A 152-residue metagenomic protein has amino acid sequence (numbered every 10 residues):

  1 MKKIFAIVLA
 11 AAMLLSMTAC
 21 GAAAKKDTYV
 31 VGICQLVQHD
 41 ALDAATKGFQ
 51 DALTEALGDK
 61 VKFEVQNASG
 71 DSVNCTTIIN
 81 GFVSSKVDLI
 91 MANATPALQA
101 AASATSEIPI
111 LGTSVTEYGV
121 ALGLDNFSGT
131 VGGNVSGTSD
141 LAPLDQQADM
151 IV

Functional and structural regions predicted by a protein language model:
M1-V30, T54-G58: Short, low-complexity disordered leader/linker segments with a strong preference for bacterial N-terminal type II
K26-T28, A44, G58, P96 (+2 more regions): Extracytoplasmic
T28-G32, P109, N134: Residues that mark the start of a beta-strand
Y29-Q50, A56-G58, E64-C75: Extracytoplasmic "Venus flytrap"
A41-A44, G48, A52, N74-T77 (+6 more regions): Extracytoplasmic/secreted proteins, especially bacterial periplasmic and envelope-associated proteins
A68-N126: Beta-alpha junction/loop-to-helix N-cap segments that form part of ligand/metal-binding clefts
Y118-V152: Hydrophobic alpha-helical segments within soluble ligand-binding/sensing domains
